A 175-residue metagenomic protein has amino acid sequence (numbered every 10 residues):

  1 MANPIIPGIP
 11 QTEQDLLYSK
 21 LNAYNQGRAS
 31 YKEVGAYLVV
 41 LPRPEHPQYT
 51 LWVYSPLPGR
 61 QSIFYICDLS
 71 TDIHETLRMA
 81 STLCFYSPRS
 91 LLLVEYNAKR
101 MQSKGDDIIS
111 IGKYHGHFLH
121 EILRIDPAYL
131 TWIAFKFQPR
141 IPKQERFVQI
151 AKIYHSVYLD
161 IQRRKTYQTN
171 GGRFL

Functional and structural regions predicted by a protein language model:
A2-Y54, L93: Short N-terminal "domain-start" leader segments that mark the transition from disordered tails or signal peptides into
L16, K20, T76-T82, W132 (+1 more regions): Charge-rich, solvent-exposed alpha-helical interaction surfaces
S55, S87, A151-L175: Charged, low-complexity intrinsically disordered segments and flexible loops
P58-G59, R78: Basic nucleic-acid-binding interfaces
I63-D68: Conserved acetyl-CoA binding element of GNAT-fold acetyltransferases
L69-S87: A short, charged, amphipathic alpha-helix used as a generic interaction element across diverse proteins
S90-H117, E121-R124, T166-F174: Short acidic, Pro/Gly- and aromatic-enriched capping/linker segments at domain boundaries
H120-V148: Short, surface-exposed, low-complexity cationic segments
